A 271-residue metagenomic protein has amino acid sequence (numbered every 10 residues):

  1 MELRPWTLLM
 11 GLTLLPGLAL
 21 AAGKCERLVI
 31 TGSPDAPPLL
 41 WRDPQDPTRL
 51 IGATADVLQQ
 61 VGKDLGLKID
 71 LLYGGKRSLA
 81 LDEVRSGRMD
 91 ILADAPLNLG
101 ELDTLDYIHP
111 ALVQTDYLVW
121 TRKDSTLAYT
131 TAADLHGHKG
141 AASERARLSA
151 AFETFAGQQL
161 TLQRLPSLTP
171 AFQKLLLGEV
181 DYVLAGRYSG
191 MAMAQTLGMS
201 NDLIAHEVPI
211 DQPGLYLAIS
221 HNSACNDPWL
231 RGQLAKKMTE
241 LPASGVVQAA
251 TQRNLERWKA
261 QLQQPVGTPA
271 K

Functional and structural regions predicted by a protein language model:
A22-D103: Extracytoplasmic small-molecule ligand-binding "clamshell" domains of the periplasmic binding protein/Venus flytrap
E26-P34, I51, T131-A146, M238-T239: Short loop->beta-strand "edge-of-pocket" segments that line small-molecule binding or catalytic clefts across diverse
S33-P34, Q114-L118, M199-A235, W258-T268: Periplasmic-binding protein-like
W41-P44, L58-G66, P110-A111, H136 (+3 more regions): Ligand-binding cleft/hinge of the Venus flytrap
G52-D64, A146, A218-R257: Extended ligand-binding regions for polar small-molecule ligands
K68, R147-L160, N201-D202, K236-K271: Ligand-binding clefts/hinges and TM-proximal coupling segments of bilobed small-molecule sensing domains
S78, A95-D103, E153, D181-D202 (+1 more regions): A ligand-binding cleft/hinge motif common to bilobed small-molecule-binding domains
T121-G140, P228: Flexible hinge/capping segments at coil-to-helix
